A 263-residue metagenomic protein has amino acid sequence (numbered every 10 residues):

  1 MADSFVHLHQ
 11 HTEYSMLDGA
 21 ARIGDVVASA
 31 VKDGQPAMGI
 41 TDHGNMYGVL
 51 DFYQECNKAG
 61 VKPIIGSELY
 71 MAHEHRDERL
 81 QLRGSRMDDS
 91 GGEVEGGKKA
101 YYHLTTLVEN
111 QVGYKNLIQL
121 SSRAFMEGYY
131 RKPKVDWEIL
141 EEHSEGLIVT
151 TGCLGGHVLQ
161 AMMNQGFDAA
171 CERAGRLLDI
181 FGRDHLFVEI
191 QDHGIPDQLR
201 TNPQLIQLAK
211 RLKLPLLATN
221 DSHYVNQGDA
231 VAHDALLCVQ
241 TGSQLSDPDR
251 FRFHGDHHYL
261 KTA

Functional and structural regions predicted by a protein language model:
M1-A263: Phosphodiester-processing cores and adjacent nucleic acid-binding clamps
